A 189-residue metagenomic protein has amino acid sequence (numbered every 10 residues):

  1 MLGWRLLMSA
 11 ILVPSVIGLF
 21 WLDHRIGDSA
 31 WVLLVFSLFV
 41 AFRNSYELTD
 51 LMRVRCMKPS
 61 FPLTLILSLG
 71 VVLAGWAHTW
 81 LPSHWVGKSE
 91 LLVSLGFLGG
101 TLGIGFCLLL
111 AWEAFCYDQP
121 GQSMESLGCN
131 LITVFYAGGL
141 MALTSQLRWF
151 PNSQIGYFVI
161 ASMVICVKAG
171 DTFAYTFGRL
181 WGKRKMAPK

Functional and structural regions predicted by a protein language model:
M1-K189: Membrane-embedded alpha-helical bundles of polytopic integral membrane proteins
